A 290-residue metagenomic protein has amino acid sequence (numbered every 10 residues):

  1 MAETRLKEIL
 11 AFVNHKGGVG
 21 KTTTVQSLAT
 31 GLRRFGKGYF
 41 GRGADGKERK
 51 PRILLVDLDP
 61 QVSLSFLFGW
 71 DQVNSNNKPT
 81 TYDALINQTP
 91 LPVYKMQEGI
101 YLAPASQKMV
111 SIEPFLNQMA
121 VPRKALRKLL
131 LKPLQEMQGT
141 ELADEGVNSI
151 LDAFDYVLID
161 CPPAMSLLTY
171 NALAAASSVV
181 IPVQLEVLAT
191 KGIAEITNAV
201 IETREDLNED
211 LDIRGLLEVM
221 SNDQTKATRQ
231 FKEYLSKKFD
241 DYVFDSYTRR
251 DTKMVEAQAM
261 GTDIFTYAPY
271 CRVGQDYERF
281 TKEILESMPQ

Functional and structural regions predicted by a protein language model:
M1-Q290: P-loop NTP-binding core
